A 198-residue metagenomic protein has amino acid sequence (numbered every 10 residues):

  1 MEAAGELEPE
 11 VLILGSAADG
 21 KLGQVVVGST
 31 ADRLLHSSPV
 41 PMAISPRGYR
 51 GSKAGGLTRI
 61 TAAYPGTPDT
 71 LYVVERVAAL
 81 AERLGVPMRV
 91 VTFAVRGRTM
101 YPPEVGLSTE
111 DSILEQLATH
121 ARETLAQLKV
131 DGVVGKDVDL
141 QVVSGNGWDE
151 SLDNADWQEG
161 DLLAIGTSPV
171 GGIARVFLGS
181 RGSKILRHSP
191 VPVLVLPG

Functional and structural regions predicted by a protein language model:
M1-S52, N154-G198: Gly/Ser-rich helix-loop-strand patches that form or flank binding pockets for ribonucleotide-derived cofactors
A4, A81, L125-V133, A155: Conserved hydrophobic residues forming the short capping helix/wall of the S-adenosyl-L-methionine
V25, G55, V73, M100-E104 (+2 more regions): Short, well-ordered secondary-structure micro-motifs
D32, A78, A126, V130 (+1 more regions): Active-site phosphate/pyrophosphate- and oxyanion-stabilizing loops and adjacent acidic/basic residues in soluble
T58-D111, D131-V133, D137-Q141, G160 (+2 more regions): Small/aliphatic-rich secondary-structure junction motif
V73, H120-L128: Short, well-ordered amphipathic alpha-helical segments that serve as non-catalytic structural scaffolds within diverse
S108-E123: A short acidic, glycine-rich active-site loop that binds or catalyzes chemistry on phosphate/adenosine moieties
V142-S151: Charged docking surfaces used in two-component/phosphorelay signaling
